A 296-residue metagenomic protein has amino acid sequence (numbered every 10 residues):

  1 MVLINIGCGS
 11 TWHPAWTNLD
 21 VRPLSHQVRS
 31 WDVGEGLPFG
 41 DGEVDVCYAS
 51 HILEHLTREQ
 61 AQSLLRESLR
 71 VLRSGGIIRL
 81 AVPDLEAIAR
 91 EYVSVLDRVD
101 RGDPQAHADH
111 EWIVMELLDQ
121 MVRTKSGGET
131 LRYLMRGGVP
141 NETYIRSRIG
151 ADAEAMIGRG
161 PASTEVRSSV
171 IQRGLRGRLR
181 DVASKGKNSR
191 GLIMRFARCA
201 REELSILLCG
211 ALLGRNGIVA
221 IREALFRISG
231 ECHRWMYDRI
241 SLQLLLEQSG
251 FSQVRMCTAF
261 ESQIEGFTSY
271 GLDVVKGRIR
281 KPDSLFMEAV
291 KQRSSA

Functional and structural regions predicted by a protein language model:
M1-A87, I240, M287-R293: Conserved SAM-binding loop
Q60-S63, I77-V290: S-adenosyl-L-methionine-dependent methyltransferase catalytic module, highlighting the catalytic core
